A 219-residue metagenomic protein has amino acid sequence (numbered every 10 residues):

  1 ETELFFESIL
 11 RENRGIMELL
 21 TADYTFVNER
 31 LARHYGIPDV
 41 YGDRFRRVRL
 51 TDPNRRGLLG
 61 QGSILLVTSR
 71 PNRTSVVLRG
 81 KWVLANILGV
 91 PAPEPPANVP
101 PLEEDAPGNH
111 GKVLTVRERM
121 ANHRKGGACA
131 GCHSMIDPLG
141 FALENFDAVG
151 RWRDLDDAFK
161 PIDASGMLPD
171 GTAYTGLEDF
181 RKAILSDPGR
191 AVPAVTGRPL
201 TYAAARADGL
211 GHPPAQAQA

Functional and structural regions predicted by a protein language model:
E1-A203, P213-A219: Active-site substrate-binding loop specific to GH73 endo-beta-N-acetylglucosaminidase modules in bacterial autolysins
